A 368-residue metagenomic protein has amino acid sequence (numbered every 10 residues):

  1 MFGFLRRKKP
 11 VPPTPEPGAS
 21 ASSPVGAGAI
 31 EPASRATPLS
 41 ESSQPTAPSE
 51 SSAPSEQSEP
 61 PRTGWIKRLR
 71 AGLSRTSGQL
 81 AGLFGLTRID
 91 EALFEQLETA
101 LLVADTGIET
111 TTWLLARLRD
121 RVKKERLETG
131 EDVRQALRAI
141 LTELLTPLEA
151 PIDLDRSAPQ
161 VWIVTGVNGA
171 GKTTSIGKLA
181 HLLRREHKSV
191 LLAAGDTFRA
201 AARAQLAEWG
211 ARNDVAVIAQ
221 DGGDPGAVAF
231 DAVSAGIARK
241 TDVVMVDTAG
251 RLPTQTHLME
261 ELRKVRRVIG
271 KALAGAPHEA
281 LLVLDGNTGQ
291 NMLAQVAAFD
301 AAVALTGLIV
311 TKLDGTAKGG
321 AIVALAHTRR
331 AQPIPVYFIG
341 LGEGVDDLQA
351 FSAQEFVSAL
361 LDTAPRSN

Functional and structural regions predicted by a protein language model:
M1-R75: N-terminal accessory targeting/assembly segments
R35, S40-S43, P48-S55, E95 (+6 more regions): C-terminal-of-GTPase-core extension/linker across diverse P-loop GTPases
P60-V246: Primarily NTPase-proximal linker/entry elements flanking Walker-type ATP/GTP-binding cores
S77-A81, K124, E149-P151, V164 (+7 more regions): Generic secondary-structure boundary/loop-capping signal
N168, A249, D285: Short glycine-/small-residue-rich Rossmann-like dinucleotide-binding loops
R203-Q205, D224-R239, P253-P365: Conserved catalytic-core segment of NTP-binding enzymes
